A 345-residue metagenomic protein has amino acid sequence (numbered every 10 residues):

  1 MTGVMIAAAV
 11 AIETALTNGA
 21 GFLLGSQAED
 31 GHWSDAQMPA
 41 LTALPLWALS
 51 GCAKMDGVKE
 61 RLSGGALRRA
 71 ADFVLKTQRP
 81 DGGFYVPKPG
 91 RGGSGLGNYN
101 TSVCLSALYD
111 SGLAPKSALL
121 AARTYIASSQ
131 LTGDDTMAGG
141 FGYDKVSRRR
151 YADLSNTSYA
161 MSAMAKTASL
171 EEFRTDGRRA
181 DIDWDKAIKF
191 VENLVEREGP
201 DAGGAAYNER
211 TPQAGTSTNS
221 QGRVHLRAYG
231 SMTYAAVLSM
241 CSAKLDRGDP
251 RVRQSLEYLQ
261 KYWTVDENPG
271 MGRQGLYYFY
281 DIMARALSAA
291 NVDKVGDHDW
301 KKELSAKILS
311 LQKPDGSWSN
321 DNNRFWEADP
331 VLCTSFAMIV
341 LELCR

Functional and structural regions predicted by a protein language model:
M1-V10: Sec-dependent N-terminal signal peptides of Gram-negative exported proteins
A9-N18, E29-A66, P80-T124, S129-A306 (+2 more regions): An alpha-helical repeat/solenoid feature that recognizes helix-turn-helix modules
T77: Conserved helix-to-beta-strand junction in the class I
